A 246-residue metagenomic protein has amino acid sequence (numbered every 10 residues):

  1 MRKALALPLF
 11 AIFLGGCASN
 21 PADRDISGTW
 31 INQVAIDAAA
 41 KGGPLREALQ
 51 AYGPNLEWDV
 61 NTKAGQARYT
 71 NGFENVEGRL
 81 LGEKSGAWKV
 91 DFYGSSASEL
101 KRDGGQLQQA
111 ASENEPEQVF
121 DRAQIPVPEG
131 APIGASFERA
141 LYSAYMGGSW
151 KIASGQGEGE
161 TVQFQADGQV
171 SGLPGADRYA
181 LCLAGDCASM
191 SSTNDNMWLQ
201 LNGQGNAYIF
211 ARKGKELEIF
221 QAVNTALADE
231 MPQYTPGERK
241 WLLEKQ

Functional and structural regions predicted by a protein language model:
M1-A4: Positively charged n-region of N-terminal signal peptides that target proteins for export
A6-G15: Bacterial N-terminal signal peptides
C17-I31, E129-S149: N-terminal helix-cap/turn-to-beta initiation motif at the start of protein domains
P21-E47: N-terminal export/targeting and maturation segments
I36-P44, Q50-Q106, S154-E160, V170-K245: Contiguous, well-ordered beta-strand patches that form the walls/edges of small beta-barrel/beta-sandwich domains
L107-R139: Short, structured interface segments
A135, R139-G172: Surface-exposed interaction/gating patches
